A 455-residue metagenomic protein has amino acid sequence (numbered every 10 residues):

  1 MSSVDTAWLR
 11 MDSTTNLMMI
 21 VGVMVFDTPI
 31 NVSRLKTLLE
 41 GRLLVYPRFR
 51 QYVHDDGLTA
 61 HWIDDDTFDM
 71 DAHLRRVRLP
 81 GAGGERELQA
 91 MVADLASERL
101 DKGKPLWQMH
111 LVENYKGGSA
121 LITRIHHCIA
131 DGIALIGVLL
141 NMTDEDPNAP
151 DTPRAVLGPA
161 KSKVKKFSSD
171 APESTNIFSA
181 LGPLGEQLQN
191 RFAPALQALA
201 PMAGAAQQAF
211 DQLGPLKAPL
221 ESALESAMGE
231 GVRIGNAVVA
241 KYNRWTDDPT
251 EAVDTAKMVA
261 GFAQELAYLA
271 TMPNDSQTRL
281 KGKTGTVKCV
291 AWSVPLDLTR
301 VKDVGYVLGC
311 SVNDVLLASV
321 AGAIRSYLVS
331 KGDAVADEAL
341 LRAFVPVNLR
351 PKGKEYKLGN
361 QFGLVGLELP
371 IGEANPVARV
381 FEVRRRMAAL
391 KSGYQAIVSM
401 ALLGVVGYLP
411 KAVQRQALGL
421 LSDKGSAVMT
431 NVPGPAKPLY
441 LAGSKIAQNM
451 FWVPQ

Functional and structural regions predicted by a protein language model:
M1-S3, D12, V21-Q455: Soluble acyl-CoA-dependent acyltransferase catalytic core bearing the H(X)4D motif
W8-L9: Basic/hydrophobic alpha-helical interface regions
L17-M19: Short, surface-exposed loop/turn motifs at beta-strand boundaries within globular domains
